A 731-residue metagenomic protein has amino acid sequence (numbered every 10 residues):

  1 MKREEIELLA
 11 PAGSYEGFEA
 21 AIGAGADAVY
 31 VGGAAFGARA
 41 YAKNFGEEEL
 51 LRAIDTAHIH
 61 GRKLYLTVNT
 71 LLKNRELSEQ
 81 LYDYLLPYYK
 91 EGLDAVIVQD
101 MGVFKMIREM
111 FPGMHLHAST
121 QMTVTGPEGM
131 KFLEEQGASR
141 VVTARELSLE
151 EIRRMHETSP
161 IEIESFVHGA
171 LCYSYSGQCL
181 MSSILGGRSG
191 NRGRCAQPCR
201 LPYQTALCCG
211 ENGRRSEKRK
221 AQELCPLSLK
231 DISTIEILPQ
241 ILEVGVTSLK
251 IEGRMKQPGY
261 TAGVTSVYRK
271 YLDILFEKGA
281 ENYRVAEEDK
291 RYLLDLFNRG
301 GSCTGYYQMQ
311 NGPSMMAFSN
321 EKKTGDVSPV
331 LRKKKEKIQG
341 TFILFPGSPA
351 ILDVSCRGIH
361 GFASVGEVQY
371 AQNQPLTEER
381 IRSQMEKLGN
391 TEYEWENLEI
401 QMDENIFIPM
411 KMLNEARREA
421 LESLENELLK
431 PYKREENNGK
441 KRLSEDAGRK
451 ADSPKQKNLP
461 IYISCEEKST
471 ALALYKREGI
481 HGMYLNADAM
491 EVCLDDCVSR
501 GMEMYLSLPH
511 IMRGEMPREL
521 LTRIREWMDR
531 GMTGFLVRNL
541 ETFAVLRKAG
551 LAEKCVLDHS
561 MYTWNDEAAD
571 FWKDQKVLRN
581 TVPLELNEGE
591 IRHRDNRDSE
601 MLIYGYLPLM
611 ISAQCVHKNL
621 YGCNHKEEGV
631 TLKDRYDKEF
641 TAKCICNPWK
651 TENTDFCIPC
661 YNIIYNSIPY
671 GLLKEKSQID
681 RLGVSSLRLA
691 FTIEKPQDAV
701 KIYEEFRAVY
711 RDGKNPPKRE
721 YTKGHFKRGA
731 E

Functional and structural regions predicted by a protein language model:
M1-A24, A28-A40, L51-I54, H60-Y89 (+5 more regions): Surface-exposed amphipathic alpha-helical tracts and adjacent flexible/coil segments at the periphery of soluble enzymes
F45-L50: Glycine-rich, highly charged phosphate/nucleotide-binding loops
T123, Y562-T563: Beta/alpha (TIM)-barrel catalytic core signal, keyed to glycine-rich beta->alpha loops juxtaposed to Asp/Glu that bind
